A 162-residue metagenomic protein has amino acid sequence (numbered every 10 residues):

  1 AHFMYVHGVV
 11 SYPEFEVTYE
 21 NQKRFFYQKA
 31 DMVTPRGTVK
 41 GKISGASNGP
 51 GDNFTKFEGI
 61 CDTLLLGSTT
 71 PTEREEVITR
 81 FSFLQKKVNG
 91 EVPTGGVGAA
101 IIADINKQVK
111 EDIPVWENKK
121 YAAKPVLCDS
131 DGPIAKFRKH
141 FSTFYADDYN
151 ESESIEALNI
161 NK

Functional and structural regions predicted by a protein language model:
A1-K162: C-terminal catalytic domain of Rieske-type non-heme iron oxygenases
